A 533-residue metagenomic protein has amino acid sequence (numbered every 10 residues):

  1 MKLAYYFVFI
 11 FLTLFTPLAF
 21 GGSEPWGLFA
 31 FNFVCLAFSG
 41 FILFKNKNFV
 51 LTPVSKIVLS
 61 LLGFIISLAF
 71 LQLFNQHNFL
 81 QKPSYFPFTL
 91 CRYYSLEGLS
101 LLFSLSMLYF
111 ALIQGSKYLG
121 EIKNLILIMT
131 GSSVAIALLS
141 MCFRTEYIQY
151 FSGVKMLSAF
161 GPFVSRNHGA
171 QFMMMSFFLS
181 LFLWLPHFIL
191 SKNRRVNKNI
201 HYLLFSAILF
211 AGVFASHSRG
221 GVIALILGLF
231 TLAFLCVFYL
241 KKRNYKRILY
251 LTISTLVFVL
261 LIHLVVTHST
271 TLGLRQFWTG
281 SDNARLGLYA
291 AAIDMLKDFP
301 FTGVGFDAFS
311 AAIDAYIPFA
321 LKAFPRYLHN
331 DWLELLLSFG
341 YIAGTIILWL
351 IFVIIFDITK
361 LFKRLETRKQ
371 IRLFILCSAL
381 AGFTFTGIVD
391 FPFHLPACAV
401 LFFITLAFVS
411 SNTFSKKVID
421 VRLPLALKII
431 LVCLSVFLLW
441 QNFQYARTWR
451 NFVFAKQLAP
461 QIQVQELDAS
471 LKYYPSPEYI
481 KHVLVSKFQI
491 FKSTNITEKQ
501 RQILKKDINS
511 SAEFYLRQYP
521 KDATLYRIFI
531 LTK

Functional and structural regions predicted by a protein language model:
F7-G22, F31-L43, L59-L73, S95-K241 (+6 more regions): Alpha-helical transmembrane segments of multi-pass inner-membrane proteins
T16-L18, Q81-C91, Y150-V164, N283-G287 (+2 more regions): Juxtamembrane membrane-water interface segments that cap and precede transmembrane helices
L157, R194-R195, N412-I430: Flexible interhelical linker loops that connect adjacent transmembrane helices in multi-pass membrane transporters
S158-P162, L225-L229, I248, L256-K297 (+2 more regions): Flexible juxtamembrane loops connecting transmembrane helices in multi-pass membrane enzymes that build or modify
L249-H263, D420-A446: Internal/C-terminal transmembrane anchor helices
L286-P325, W332, F339-I346: TM-adjacent membrane-interface loops and short helices in multi-pass inner/ER membrane proteins
W440-L458, K472-I496, Y519-K533: Amphipathic alpha-helical repeat scaffolds of TPR domains
Q463-L471, K499-L516: Alpha-helical repeat scaffolds
